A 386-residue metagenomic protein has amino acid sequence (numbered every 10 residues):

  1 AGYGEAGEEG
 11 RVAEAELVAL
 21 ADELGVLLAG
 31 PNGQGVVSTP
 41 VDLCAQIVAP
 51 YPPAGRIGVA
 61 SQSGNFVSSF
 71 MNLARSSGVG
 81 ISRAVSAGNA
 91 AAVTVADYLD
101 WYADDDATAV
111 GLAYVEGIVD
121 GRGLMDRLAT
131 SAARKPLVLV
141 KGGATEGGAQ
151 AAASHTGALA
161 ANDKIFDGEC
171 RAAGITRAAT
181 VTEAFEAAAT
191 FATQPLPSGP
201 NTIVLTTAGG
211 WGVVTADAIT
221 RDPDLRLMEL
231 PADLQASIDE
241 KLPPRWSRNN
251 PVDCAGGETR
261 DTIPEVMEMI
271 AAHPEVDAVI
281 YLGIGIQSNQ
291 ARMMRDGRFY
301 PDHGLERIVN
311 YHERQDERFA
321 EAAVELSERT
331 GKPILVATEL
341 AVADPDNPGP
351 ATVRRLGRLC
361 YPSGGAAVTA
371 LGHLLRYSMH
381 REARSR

Functional and structural regions predicted by a protein language model:
A1-R386: Catalytic-core regions of core metabolic enzymes, especially those transforming organic acids/acyl-group intermediates
